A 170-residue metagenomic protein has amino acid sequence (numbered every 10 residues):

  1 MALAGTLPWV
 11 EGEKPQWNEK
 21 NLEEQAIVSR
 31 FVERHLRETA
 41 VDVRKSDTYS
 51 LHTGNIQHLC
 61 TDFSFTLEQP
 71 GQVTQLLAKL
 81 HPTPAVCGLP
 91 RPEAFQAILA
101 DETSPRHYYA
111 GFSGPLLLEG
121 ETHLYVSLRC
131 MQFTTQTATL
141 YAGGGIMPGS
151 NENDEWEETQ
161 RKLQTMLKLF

Functional and structural regions predicted by a protein language model:
M1-L99: Contiguous alpha-helical scaffold segments within structured protein domains that host functional hotspots
F63-F170: Conserved hydrophobic core element of enzyme catalytic domains
